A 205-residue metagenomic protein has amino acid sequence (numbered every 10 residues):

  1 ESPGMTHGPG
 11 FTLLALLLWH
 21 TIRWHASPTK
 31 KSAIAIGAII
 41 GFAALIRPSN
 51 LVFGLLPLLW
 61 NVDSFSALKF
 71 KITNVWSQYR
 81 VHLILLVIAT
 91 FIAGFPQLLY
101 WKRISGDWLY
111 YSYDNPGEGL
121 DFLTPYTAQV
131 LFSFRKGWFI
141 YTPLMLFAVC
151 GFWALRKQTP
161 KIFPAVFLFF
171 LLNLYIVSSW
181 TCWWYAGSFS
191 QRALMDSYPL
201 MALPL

Functional and structural regions predicted by a protein language model:
E1-L205: Membrane-proximal envelope and lipid/glycan-remodeling enzymes
